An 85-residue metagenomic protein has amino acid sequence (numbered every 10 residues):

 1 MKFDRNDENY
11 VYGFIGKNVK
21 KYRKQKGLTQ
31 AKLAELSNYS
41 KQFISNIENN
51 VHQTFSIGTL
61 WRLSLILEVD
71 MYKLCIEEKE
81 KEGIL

Functional and structural regions predicted by a protein language model:
M1-Q25: A short, Lys/Arg-rich alpha-helix, primarily the initiator
M1-R5, K73-L85: Short, charged recognition helix plus adjacent turn of helix-turn-helix-like nucleic-acid-binding domains
K17, K41, S56-L60: Short alpha-helical elements of helix-turn-helix
K20, A31, W61: Residues within the helices of the helix-turn-helix
R23, A34, S64: The alpha-helix within a helix-turn-helix
G27-I47: Short alpha-helical DNA-recognition segment
N46-N49, I76-E77: Phosphate-coordinating loops and pocket residues in cytosolic domains that bind phosphorylated ligands
V51-L65: Short, basic-rich loop-to-helix N-cap that marks the start of a DNA-contacting helix
